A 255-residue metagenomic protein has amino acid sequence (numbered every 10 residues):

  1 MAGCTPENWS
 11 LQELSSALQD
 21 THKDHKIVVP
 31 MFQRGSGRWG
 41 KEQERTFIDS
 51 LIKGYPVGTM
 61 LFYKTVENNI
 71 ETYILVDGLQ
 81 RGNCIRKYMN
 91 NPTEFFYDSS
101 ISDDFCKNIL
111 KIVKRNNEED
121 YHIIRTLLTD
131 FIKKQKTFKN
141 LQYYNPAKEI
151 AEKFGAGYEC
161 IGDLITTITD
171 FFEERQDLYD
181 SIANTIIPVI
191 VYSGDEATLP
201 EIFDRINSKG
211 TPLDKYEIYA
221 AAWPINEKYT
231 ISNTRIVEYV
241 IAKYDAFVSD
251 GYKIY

Functional and structural regions predicted by a protein language model:
A2-Q12, S16, P30-Y255: Basic- and aromatic-enriched surface patches that contact anionic nucleotides/nucleic acids
K26: Positively charged, structured surface patches that bind polyanionic biopolymers
